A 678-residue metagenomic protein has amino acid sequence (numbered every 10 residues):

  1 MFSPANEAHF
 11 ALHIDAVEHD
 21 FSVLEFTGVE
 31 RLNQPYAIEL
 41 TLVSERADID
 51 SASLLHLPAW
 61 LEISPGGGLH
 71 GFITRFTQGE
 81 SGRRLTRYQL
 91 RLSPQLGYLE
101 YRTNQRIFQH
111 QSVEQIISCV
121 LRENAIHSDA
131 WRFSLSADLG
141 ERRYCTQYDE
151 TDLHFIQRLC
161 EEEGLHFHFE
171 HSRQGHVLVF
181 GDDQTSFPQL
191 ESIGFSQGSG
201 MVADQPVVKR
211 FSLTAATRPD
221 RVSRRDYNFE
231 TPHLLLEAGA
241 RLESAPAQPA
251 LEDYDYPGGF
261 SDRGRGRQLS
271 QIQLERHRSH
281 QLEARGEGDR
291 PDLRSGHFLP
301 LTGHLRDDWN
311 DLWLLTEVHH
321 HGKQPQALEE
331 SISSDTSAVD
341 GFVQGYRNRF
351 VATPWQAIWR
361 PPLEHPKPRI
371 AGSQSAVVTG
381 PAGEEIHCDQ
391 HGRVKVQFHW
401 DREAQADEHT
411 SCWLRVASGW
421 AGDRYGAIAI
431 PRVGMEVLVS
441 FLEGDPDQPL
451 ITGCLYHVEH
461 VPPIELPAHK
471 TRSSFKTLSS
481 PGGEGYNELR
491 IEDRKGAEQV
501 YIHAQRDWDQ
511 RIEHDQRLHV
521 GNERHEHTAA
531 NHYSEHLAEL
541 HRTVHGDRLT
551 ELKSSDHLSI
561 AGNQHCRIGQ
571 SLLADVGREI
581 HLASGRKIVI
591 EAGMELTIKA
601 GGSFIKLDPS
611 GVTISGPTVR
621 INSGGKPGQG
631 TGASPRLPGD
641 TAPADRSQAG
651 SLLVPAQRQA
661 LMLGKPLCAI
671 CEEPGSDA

Functional and structural regions predicted by a protein language model:
M1-A678: Amphipathic alpha-helical and helix-coil boundary elements used as assembly and membrane-proximal scaffolds
